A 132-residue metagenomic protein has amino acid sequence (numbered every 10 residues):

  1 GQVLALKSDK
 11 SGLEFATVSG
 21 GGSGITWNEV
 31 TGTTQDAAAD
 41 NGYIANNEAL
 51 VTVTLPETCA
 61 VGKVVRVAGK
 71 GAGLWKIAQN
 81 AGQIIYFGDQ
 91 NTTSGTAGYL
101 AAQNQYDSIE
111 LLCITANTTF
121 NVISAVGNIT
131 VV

Functional and structural regions predicted by a protein language model:
V3-L6: Small-residue hinge/turn detector
S8-K10, C59, N104: Generic low-complexity, intrinsically disordered sequence content enriched in small uncharged/hydrophobic residues
S11-T17: Short, disulfide-bonded extracellular cysteine-rich repeat modules
G20-N91, T115-V132: Exposed extracellular interaction/assembly regions and N-terminal maturation sites
T92-D107: Structured beta-strand segments within beta-sheet-rich domains
